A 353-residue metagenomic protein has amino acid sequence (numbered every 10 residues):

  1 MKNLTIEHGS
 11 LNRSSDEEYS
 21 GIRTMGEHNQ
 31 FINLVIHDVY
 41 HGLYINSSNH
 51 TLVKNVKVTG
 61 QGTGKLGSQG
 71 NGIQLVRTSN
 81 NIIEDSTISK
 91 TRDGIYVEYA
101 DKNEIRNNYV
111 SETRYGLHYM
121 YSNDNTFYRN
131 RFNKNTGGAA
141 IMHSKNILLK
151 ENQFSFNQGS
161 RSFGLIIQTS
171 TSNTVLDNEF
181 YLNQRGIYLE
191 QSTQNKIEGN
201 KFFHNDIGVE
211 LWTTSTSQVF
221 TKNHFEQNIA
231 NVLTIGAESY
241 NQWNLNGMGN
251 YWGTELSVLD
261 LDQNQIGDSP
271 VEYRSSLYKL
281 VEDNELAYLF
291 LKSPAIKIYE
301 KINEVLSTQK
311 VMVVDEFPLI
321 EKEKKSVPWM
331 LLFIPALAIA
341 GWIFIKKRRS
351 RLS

Functional and structural regions predicted by a protein language model:
M1-K2, E7-N29, H41-S48, L75: Extracellular beta-strand-rich solenoid/capping regions of secreted or surface-exposed proteins that bind or remodel
K2-H8, H28-D38, N49-G62, S79-R92 (+7 more regions): Right-handed parallel beta-helix
S14-R23, D38-H41, K65-V76, K90-Y96 (+6 more regions): Extracellular beta-strand/beta-solenoid scaffold signature
D16-E18, M25, S47, Q69 (+8 more regions): Exposed loop/turn and edge beta-strand positions of beta-sandwich/beta-sheet ligand-binding modules
M25, F31-L34, L43-Q61, I105-T113 (+2 more regions): Well-ordered, non-transmembrane segments within structured domains
S160-F163, H204, G208-W212, S217-S353: Functionally critical loop-and-helix segments that line ligand-binding/catalytic clefts of soluble enzyme domains
I187-E190, E198-L211: Eukaryotic non-globular interaction segments with acidic/serine-rich, low-complexity composition and alpha-helical
